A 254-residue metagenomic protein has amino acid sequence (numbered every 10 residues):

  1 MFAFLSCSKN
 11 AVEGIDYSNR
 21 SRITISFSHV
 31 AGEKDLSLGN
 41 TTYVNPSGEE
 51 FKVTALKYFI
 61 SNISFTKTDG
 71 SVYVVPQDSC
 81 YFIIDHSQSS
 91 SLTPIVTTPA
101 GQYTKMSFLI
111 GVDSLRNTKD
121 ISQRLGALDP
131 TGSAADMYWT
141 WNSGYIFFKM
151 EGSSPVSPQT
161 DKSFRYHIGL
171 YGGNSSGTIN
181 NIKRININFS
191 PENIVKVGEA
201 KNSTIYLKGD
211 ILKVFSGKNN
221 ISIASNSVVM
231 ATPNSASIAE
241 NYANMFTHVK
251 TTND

Functional and structural regions predicted by a protein language model:
A3-S6: C-terminal motif of bacterial Sec signal peptides marking the signal peptidase cleavage site
K9-D254: A short, solvent-exposed, low-complexity linear motif enriched for acidic/polar residues with Pro/Gly/Ser/Thr
